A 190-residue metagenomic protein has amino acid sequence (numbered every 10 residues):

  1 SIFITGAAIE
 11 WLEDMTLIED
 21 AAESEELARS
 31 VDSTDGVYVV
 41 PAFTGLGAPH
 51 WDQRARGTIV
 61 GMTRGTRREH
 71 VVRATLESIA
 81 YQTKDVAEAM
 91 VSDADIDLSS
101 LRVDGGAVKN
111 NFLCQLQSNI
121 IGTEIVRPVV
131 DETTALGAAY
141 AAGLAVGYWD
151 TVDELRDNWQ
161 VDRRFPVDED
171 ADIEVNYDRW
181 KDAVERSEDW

Functional and structural regions predicted by a protein language model:
S1-D104, K109-W190: Active-site core segments that coordinate phosphate-bearing ligands/cofactors across diverse enzyme families
